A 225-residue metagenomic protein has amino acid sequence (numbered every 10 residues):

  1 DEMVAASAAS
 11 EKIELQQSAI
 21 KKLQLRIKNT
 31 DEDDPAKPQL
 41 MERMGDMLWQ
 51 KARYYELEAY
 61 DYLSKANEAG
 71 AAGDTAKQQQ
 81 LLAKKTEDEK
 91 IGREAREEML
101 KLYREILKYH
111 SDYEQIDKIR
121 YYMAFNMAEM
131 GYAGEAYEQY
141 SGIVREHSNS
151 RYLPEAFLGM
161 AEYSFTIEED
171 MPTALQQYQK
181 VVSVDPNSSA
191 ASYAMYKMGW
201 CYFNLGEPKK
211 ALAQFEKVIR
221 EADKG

Functional and structural regions predicted by a protein language model:
D1-G225: Acidic, polar-rich low-complexity tracts and alpha-helical solenoid repeat scaffolds
